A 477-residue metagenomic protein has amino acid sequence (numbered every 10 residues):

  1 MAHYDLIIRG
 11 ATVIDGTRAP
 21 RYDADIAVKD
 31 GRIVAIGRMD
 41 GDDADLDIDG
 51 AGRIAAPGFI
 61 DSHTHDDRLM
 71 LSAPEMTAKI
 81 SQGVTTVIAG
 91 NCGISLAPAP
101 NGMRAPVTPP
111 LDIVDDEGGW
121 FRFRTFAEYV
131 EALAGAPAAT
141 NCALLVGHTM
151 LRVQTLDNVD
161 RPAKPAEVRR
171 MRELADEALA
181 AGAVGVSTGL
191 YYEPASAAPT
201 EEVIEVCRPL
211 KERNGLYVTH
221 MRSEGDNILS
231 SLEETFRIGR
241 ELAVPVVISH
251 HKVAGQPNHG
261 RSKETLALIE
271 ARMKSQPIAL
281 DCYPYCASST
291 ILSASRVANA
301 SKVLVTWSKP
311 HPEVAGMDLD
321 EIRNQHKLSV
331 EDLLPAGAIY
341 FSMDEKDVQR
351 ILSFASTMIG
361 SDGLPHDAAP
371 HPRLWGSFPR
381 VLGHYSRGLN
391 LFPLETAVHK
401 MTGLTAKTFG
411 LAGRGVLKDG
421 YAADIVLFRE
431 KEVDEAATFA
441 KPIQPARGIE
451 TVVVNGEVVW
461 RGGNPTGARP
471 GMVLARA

Functional and structural regions predicted by a protein language model:
M1-A24, K29-D30, P284, S295-A477: Active-site microenvironment of metallo-dependent hydrolases
H3-R9, G41-G90, V454, R476: Replace "His-x-His-based motif
R68-L145, K164-A181, I204-E212: Alpha-helical scaffold segments that flank or form the walls of functional sites
C92-G93, Y191, M221-S223, H251 (+2 more regions): Short, ordered loop/turn segments at secondary-structure junctions
I94-A97, E224-D226, A254-G255, C286-S288: Short gly/pro/ser/thr-enriched loop/turn and capping motifs at secondary-structure boundaries
A97-R104, V153-V159, T200, L229-E233 (+6 more regions): Short acidic, glycine/serine/threonine-rich loops at helix termini
Y129-L133, A139-P165, M171-Y192, C207 (+3 more regions): Active-site neighborhoods of metal-dependent hydrolases
E177-T235: Divalent metal-binding pocket/active-site signature
